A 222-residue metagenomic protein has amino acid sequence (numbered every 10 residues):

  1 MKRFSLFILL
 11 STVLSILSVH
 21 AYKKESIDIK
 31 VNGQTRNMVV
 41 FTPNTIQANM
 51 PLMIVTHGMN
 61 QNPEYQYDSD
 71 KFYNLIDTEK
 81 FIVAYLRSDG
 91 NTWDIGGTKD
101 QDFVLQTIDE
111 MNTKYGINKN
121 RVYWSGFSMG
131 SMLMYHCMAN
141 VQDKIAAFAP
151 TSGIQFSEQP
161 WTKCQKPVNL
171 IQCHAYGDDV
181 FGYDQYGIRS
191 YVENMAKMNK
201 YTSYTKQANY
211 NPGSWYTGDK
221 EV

Functional and structural regions predicted by a protein language model:
I8-S15: Bacterial N-terminal signal peptides
I16-L52, I82, G96, S125-A149 (+4 more regions): A domain-start/cap signature at the N-terminus of enzymes
M53-V55, V83, L170: Hydrophobic beta-strand anchors of alpha/beta hydrolase catalytic cores
M59-T113, N211-Y216, V222: Active-site machinery of serine-nucleophile hydrolases
G116-S128: Alpha/beta-hydrolase fold nucleophile elbow
Q165-L170, K220-V222: Short, proline-enriched alpha-helix->beta-strand connector loops that line the catalytic pocket of alpha/beta-hydrolase
Q172-H174: Short beta-strand/loop motif that positions the catalytic acidic residue of the alpha/beta-hydrolase fold
G177-G182: Acidic catalytic loop of the alpha/beta-hydrolase fold
